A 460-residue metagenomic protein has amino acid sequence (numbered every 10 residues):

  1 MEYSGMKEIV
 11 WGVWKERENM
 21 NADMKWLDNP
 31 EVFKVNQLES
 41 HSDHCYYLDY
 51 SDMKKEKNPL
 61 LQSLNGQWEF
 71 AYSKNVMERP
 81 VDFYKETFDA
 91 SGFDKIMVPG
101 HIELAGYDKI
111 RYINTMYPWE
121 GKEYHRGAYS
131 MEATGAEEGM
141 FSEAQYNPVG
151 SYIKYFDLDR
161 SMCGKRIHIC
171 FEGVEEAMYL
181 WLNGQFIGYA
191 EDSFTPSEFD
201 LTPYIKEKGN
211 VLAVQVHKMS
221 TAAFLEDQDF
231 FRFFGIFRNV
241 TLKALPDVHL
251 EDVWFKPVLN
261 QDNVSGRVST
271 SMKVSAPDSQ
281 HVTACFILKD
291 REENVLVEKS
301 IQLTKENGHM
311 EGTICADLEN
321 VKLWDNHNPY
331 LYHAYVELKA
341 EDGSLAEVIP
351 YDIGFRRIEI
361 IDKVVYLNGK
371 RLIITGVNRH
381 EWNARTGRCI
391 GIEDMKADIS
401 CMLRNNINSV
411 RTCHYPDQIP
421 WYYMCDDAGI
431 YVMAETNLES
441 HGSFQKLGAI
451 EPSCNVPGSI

Functional and structural regions predicted by a protein language model:
E8, G12-D43, S51-K55, L60 (+7 more regions): Accessory beta-strand-rich segments of carbohydrate-active enzymes
W68, G184, V240, Y332 (+2 more regions): Conserved, mostly hydrophobic/aromatic
M162-K165, I205-G209, L318-L331: Short glycine/proline/serine/threonine-rich loop/turn segments at secondary-structure transition edges
E176, F194-E198, T202-P203, A223-F224 (+3 more regions): Active-site mouth of glycoside hydrolases
L180-L182, S265-L303, G312: Beta-strand-rich binding/interaction modules
A213-Q215, H333-E337: Extracellular recognition modules
F237-V253, F355-K370: Low-complexity, Pro/Ser/Thr- and charge-rich linker/hinge segments at domain boundaries
P257-G266: Short, solvent-exposed loop/linker segments at the N-terminal edge of repeated beta-sheet extracellular domains
